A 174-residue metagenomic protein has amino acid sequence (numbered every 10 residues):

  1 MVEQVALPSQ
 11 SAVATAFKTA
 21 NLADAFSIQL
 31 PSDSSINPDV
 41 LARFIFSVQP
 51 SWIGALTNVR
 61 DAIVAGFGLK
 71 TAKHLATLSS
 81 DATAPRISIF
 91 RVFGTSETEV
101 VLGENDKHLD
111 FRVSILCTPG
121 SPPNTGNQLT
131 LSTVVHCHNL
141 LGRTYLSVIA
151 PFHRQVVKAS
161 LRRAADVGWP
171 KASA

Functional and structural regions predicted by a protein language model:
M1-V2, N139: Amphipathic, low-complexity, repeat-rich surface-exposed segments
V2-K70: Hydrophobic ligand-binding cavity/cleft-lining segments
D24-F26, V100, N127: Short beta-strand micro-motifs in enzyme catalytic cores
Q29, G103, T130-S132: Beta-strand residues in well-ordered beta-sheet regions across diverse protein folds
K70-A76: Active-site donor-binding segments of glycosyltransferases and PAPS-dependent sulfotransferases
S79-P123: Hydrophobic-ligand binding "helix-grip"
K107-S147: Beta-strand/loop substructures that line and gate deep hydrophobic ligand-binding cavities in soluble
Y145-A174: A conserved amphipathic terminal alpha-helix motif
